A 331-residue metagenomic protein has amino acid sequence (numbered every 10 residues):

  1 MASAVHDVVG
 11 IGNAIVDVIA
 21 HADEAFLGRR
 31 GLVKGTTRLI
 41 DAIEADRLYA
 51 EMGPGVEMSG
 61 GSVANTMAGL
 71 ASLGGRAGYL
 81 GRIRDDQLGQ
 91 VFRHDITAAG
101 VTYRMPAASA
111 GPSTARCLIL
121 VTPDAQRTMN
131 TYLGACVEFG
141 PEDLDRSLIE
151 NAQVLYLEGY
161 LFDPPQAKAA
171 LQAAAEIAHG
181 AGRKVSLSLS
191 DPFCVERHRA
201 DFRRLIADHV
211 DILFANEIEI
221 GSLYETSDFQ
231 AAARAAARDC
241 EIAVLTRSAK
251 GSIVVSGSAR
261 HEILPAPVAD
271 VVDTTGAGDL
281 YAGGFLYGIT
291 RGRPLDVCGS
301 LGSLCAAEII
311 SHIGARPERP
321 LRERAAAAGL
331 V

Functional and structural regions predicted by a protein language model:
M1-L80, Q90-V91: Glycine-rich phosphate/adenosyl-contacting loop at the front of the ribokinase-like
M1-V9, A14-I15, G28-K34, L39 (+4 more regions): Conserved phosphate-binding/catalytic region of the ribokinase-like
M67-R76, L120-T122, G288-R291: Alpha-helix C-terminal capping segments
A77, Y103, V185-S186, A243: Hydrophobic beta-strand scaffold residues
D95-P112: A glycine-rich helix N-cap at a beta->alpha junction
R104, A108, I119-P165: Conserved phosphate-binding/catalytic loop of the ribokinase/pfkB sugar-kinase fold
V154-R234, K250-S252: Conserved beta-alpha-beta core of the PfkB/ribokinase-like small-molecule kinase fold
